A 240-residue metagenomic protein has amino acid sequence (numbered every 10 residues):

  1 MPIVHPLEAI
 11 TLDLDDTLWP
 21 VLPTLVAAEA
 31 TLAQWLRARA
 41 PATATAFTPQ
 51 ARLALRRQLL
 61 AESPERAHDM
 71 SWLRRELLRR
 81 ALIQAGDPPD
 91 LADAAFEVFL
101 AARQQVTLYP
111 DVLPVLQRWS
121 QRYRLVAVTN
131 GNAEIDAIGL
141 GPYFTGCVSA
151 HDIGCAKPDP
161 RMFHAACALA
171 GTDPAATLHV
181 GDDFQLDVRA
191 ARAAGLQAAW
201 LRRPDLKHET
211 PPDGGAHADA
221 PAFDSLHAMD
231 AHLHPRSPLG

Functional and structural regions predicted by a protein language model:
M1-I10, L22-P23, D87, L113-V126 (+1 more regions): Asp-based, Mg2+/Mn2+-dependent phosphohydrolase catalytic module
I3-P110: N-terminal helical cap/lid subdomain that shapes the substrate entry/recognition surface in HAD-like hydrolases
